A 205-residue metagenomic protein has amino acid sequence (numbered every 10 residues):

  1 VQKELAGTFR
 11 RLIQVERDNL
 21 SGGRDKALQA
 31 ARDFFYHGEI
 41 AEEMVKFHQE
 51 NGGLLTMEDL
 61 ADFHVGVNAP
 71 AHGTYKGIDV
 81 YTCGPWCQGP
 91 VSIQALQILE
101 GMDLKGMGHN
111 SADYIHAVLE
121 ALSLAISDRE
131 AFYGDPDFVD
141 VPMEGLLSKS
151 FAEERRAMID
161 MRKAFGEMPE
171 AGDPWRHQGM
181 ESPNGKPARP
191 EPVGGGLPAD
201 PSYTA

Functional and structural regions predicted by a protein language model:
V1-C87, A131, L147, E154-M161: Noncatalytic scaffold domains of N-terminal-nucleophile
Q2-E4, F9, G23, A41 (+2 more regions): Internal maturation/activation junctions in enzymes
P90: Flexible, polar/acidic helix-loop-strand segments at domain edges
